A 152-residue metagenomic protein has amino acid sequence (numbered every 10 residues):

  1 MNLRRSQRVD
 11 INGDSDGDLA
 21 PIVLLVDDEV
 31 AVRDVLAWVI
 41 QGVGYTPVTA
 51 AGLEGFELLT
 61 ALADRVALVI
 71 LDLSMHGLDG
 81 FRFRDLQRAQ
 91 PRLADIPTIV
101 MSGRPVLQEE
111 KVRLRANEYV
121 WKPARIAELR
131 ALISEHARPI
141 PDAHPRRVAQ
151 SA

Functional and structural regions predicted by a protein language model:
M1-L24, V30, R125-A152: Non-catalytic signal-transmission and effector/linker regions of two-component phosphorelay proteins
R33, H76, A94: The feature encodes the CheY-like receiver
D34-G42: Charged docking surfaces used in two-component/phosphorelay signaling
T49-L68: Acidic, metal-coordinating helix/loop segments flanking the phosphotransfer/catalytic sites of two-component signaling
A51-E54, L78-R82: Acidic catalytic/metal-coordinating carboxylates
D72: Active-site residues of response regulator receiver
R82, G103-K122, A127-A131: Alpha4 helix (beta4-alpha4-beta5 surface) of REC/receiver domains from two-component response regulators
I99-M101: Hydrophobic/aromatic residues positioned on beta-strands within the core alpha/beta folds
